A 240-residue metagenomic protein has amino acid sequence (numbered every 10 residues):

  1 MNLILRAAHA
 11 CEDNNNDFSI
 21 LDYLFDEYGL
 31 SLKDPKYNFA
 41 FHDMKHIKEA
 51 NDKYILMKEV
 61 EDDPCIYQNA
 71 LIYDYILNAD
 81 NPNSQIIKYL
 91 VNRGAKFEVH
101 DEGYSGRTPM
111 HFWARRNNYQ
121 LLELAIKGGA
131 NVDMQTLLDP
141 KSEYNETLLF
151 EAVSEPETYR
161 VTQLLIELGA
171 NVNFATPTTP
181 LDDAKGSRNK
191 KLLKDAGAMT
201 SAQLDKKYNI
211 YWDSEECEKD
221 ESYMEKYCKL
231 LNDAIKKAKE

Functional and structural regions predicted by a protein language model:
M1-A10, D34-K45, P64-N78, V99-F112 (+3 more regions): Ankyrin-repeat boundary/"N-cap" motif
A7-A8, A114, A125-A130, A152 (+3 more regions): Small side chains
C11, Y28, K48-Y54, G94 (+5 more regions): Short, flexible helical or helix-coil boundary motifs
N14-D26, I47-V60, D80-N92, N117-K127 (+2 more regions): Ankyrin repeat structural motif
G29-K33, E61, I66, G94-E98 (+3 more regions): The conserved C-terminal loop/turn that links adjacent ankyrin repeats
E167-L168, D183-E240: Ankyrin-repeat-protein effector appendages
